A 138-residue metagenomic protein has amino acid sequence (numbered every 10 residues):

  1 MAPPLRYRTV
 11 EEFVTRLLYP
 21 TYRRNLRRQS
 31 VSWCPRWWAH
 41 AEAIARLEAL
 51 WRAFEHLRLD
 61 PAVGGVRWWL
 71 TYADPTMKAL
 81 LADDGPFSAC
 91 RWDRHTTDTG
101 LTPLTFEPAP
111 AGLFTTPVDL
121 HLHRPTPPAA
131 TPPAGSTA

Functional and structural regions predicted by a protein language model:
M1-W33: Short terminal alpha-helical segments
R23-R94: Core of folded catalytic or high-affinity ligand/protein-binding domains in predominantly eukaryotic proteins
G64-A130: Amphipathic alpha-helical binding modules
P128-A138: Long, low-complexity, intrinsically disordered segments
